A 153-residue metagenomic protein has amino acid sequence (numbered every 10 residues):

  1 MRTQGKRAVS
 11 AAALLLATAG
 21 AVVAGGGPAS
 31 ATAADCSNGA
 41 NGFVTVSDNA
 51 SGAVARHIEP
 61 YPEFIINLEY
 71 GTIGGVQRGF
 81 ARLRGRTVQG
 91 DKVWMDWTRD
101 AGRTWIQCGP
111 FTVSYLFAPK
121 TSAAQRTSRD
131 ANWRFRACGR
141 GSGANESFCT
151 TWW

Functional and structural regions predicted by a protein language model:
M1-S51: N-terminal prepro-regions of secreted/extracellular proteins
S30-W153: Post-signal peptide N-terminal regions of Sec-secreted extracellular proteins
